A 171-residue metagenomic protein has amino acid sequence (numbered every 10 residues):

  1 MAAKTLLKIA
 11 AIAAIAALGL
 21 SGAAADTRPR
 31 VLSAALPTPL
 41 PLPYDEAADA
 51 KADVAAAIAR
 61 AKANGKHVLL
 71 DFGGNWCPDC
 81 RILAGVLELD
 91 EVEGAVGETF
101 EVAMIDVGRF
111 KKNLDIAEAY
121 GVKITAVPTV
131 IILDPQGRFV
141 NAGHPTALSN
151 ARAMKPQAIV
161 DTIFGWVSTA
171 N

Functional and structural regions predicted by a protein language model:
A2-E46, N171: N-terminal targeting signals for export/organelle localization
E46-V68: A short beta-strand-turn-helix
A48, G85, L89-N113: Thiol-based oxidoreductase modules, predominantly thioredoxin-like and allied folds used for disulfide exchange
N64-L69, E98-A103, A126-V127, P135: Loop/turn elements at helix/coil->beta-strand transitions in domains of secreted/extracellular proteins
F72-G74, I105-G108, L133-P135, H144-P145: Active-site-proximal beta-strand/loop segments in catalytic clefts of secreted hydrolases
F72-L87: Conserved redox-active cysteine motifs that mediate thiol-disulfide chemistry, especially di-cysteine Cys-X(1-2)-Cys
K112-A126, Q136: Structural alpha/beta surface segment adjacent to cysteine/selenocysteine redox centers across thiol/disulfide enzymes
T125-N171: Non-catalytic, surface beta->alpha helical segment in thiol-disulfide oxidoreductase systems
